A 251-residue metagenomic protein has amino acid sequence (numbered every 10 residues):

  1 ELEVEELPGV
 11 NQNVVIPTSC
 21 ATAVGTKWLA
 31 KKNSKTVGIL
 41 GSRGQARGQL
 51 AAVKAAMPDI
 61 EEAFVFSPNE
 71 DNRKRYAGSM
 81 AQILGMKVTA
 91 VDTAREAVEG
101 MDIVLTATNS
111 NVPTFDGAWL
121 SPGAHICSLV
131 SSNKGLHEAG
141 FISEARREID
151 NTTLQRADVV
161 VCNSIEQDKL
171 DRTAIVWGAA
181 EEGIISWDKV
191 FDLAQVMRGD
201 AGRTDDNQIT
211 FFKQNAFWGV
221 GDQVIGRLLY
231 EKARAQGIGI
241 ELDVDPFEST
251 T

Functional and structural regions predicted by a protein language model:
E1-T36, K74, E181-T251: NAD(P)-dependent dehydrogenase/reductase Rossmann-like domain
T22, T26, A30-K54, S67-N72: Glycine-rich adenosine-cofactor-binding loop
N33-V37, E61, A124: Nucleotide donor/acceptor-binding cores
A55-L84: NAD(P)-binding Rossmann-fold cofactor-contacting core
M86-E96: Short acidic-hydrophobic, aromatic-tinged amphipathic segments that line or gate anion-handling sites
E96-I103, N111-H125: Rossmann-fold NAD(P) dinucleotide-binding segment
N109-V112, S131-S132, E166, F217: Short glycine-rich anion-binding loops that position phosphate/pyrophosphate groups of nucleotides and phosphorylated
W119-G202: Rossmann-fold NAD(P)-binding glycine/threonine-rich loop
